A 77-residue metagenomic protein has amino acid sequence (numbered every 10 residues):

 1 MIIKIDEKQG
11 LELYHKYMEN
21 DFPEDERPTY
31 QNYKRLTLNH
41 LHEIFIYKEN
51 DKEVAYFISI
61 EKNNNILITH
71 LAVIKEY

Functional and structural regions predicted by a protein language model:
M1-N32: Short amphipathic alpha-helix that is part of the acyltransferase structural core
H15, D25-E49, E53-I66, H70-I74: A conserved beta-strand-loop-helix scaffold within acyl/acetyltransferase catalytic domains
Y77: Conserved acetyl-CoA pyrophosphate-binding loop and the N-cap/start of the following alpha-helix in GNAT-like
